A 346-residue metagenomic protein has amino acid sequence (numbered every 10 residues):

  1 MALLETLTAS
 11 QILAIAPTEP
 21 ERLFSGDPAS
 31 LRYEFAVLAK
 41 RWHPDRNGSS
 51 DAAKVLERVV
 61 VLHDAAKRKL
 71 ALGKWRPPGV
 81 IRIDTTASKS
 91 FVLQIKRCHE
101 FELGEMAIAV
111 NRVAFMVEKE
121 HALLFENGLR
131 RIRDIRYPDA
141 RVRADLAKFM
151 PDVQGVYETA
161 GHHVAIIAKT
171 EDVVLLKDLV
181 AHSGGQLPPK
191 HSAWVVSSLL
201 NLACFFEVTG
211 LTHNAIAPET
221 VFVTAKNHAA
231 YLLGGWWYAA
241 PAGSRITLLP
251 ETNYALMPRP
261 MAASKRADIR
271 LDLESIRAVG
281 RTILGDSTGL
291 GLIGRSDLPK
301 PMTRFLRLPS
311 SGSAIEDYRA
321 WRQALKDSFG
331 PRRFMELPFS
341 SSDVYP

Functional and structural regions predicted by a protein language model:
M1-R46, R58-G73: N-terminal J-domain/J-like co-chaperone modules of DnaJ/Hsp40 proteins
L72-I95: Juxta-kinase regulatory segment immediately upstream of eukaryotic protein kinase catalytic domains
Q94-D152: ATP-binding glycine-rich loop module of kinase domains
K148-A193: Conserved structural core of kinase catalytic domains
K190-L202: Conserved alphaE helix
A203-A225: Catalytic-loop of the protein kinase fold
A229-G312, A320, M335, S341-Y345: C-lobe/activation-segment region of protein kinase-like
A314-F329: Conserved C-terminal segment of Hanks-type protein kinase catalytic domains
